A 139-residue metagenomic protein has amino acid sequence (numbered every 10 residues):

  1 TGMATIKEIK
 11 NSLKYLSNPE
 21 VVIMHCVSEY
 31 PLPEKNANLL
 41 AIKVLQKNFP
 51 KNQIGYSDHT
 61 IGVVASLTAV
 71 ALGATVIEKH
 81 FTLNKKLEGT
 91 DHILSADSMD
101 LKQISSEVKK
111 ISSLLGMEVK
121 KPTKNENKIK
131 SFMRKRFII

Functional and structural regions predicted by a protein language model:
T1-I139: Catalytic cores and adjacent flexible loops of soluble metabolic enzymes that perform enolate/carbanion chemistry on
